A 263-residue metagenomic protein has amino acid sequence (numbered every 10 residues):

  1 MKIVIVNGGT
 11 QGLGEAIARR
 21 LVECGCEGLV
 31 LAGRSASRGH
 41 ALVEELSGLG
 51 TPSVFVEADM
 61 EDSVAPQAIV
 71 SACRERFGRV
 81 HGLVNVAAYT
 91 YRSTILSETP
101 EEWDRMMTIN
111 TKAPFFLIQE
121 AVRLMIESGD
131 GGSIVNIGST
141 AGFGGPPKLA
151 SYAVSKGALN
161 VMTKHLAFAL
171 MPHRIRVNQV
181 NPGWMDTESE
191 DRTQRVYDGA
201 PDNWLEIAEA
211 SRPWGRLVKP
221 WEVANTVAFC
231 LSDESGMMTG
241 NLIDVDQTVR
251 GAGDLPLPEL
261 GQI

Functional and structural regions predicted by a protein language model:
T10-Q11, S35: Conserved glycine-rich cofactor-binding loop
C26-L42: Conserved glycine-rich Rossmann-like NAD(P)H-binding loop of the short-chain dehydrogenase/reductase
T94-I95, E102-R105, A208: Substrate-binding pocket helix/loop in short-chain dehydrogenase/reductase
I118, S155, T163: Active-site helix of classical SDR
R123, F168-P172, G236: Alpha-helical segment proximal to the catalytic Tyr-Lys
S139: Residue(s) in the substrate-gating loop at a strand-loop-helix junction that position the organic substrate next
G144, T239-I263: Short C-terminal tail/terminal secondary-structure segment of NAD(P)H-dependent dehydrogenase/reductase domains
